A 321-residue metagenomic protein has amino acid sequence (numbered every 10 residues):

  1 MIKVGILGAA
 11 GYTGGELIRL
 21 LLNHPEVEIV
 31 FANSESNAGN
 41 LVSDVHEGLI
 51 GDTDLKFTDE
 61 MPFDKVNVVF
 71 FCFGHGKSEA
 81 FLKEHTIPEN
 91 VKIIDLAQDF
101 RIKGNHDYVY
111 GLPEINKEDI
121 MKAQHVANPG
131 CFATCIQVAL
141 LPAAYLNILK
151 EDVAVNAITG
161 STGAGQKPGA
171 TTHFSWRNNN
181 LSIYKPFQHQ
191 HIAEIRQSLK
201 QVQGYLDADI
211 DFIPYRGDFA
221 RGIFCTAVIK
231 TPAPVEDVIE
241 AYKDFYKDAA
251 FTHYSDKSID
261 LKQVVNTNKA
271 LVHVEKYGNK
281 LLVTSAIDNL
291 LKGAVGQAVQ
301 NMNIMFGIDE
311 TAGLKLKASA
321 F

Functional and structural regions predicted by a protein language model:
M1-N179, Y184-P186, Y205, H273-Y277 (+2 more regions): N-terminal Rossmann-like NAD(P) cofactor-binding subdomain of oxidoreductases, focused on the glycine-rich
G11, F63, H75, A133-T134 (+6 more regions): Electropositive phosphate-/nucleotide-binding environments in soluble metabolic enzymes
I18, Q137-A144, I192-R196, I239 (+2 more regions): Predominant activation on well-ordered alpha-helical scaffold segments within soluble catalytic domains
L20, H24, L146, S198-V202 (+3 more regions): Change "in soluble alpha/beta enzymes" to "in soluble alpha/beta proteins
A123, L181, G222-T226, L282: Short, solvent-exposed beta-strand edge segments and adjacent coil->beta transition regions
Y184-F187, Y215, D260-V264: Short Gly/Pro-enriched turn/cap motifs at secondary-structure boundaries
Q188-Y254: C-terminal substrate-binding/catalytic lobe of Rossmann-fold NAD(P)-dependent dehydrogenases
C225-F321: C-terminal active-site/capping subdomain that shapes the small-molecule cofactor and substrate pocket of enzyme
